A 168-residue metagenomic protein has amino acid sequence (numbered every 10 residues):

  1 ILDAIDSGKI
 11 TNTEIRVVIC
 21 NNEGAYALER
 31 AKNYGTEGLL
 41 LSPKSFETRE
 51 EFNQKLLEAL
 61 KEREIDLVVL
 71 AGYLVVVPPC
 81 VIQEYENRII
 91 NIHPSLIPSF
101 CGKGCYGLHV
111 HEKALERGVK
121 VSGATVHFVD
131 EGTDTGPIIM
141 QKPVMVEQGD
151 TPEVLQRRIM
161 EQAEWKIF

Functional and structural regions predicted by a protein language model:
I1-F168: One-carbon transfer enzymes
